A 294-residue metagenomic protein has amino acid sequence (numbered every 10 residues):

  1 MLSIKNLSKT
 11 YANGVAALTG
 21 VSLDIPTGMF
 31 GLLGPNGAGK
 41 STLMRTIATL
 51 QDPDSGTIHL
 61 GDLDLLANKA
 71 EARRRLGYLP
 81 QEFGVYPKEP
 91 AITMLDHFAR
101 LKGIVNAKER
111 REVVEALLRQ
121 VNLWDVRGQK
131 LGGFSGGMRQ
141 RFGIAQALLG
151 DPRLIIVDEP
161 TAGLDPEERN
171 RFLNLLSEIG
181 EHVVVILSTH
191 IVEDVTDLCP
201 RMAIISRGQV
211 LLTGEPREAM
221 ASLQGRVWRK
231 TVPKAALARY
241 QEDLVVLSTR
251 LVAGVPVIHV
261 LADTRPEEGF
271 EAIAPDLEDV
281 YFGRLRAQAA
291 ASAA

Functional and structural regions predicted by a protein language model:
P35-G39: Walker A (P-loop) phosphate-binding loop of ABC-type ATPase nucleotide-binding domains
A48: Helix-to-loop junction immediately C-terminal to a conserved catalytic motif
G56-A67, E71-A72: Conserved ABC transporter NBD signature motif
D96, R100-G103, K108-V126: Conserved ABC ATPase "signature" region
I155-E159, L164: Catalytic Walker B motif of ABC-type/P-loop ATPase nucleotide-binding domains
R171-H259: ABC transporter nucleotide-binding domain
